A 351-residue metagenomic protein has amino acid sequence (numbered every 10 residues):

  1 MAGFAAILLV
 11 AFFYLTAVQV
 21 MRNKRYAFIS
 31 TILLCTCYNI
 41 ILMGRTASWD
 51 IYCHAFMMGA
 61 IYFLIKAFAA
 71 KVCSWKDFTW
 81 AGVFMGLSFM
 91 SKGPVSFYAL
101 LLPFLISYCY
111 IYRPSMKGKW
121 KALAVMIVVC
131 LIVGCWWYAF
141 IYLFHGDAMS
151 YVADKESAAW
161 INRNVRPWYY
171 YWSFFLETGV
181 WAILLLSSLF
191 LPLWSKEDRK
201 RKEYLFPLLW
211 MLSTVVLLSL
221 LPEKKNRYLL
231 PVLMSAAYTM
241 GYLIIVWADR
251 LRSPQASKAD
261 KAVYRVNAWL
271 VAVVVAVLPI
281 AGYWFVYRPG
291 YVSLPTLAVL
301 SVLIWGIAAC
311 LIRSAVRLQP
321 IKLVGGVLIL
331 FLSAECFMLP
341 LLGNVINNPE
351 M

Functional and structural regions predicted by a protein language model:
A2, L42-Y52: Short acidic/glycine- and proline-prone juxtamembrane loop motifs at membrane-interface regions of multi-pass membrane
G3-M21, G59: Transmembrane-helix motifs of polytopic, lipid-linked glycan transferases
F12, C53-A69, A236-T239: Specific aromatic-rich, kink-prone transmembrane helix
V18-R25, A69-S74, I111-K121, L193-E203 (+3 more regions): Membrane-interface helix-boundary motifs at transmembrane edges
S30-C35, M85: Short helix- or helix-capping micro-motifs that position conserved polar/aromatic residues at function-defining sites
K66-G86, L209-M211: Short hydrophobic alpha-helices at membrane interfaces in multi-pass membrane enzymes
L87, S91, S96-N226, S235-L243 (+3 more regions): Transmembrane-lumen/periplasm boundary regions of multi-pass, lipid-linked membrane glycan transferases
W284-L294, V316-R317, I321, A334-M351: Hydrophobic alpha-helical transmembrane segments in integral membrane proteins
